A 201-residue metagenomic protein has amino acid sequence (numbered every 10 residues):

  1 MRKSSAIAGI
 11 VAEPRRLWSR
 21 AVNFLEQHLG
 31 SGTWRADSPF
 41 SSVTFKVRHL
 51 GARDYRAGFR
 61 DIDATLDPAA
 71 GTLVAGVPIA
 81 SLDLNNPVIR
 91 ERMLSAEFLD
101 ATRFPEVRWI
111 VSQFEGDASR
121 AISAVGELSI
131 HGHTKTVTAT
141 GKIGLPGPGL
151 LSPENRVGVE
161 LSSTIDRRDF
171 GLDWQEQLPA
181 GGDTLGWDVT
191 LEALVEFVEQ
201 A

Functional and structural regions predicted by a protein language model:
R2-A201: Low-complexity, acidic/polar, glycine-enriched regions of mature
